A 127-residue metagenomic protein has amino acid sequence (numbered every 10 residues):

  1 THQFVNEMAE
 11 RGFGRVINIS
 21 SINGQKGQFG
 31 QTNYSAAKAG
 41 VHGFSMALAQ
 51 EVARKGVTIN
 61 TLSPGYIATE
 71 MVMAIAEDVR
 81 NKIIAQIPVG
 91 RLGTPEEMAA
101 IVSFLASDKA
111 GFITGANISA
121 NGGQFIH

Functional and structural regions predicted by a protein language model:
T1, A37, S45: Active-site helix of classical SDR
N6, Q50-R54, G111: Alpha-helical segment proximal to the catalytic Tyr-Lys
S21: Residue(s) in the substrate-gating loop at a strand-loop-helix junction that position the organic substrate next
Q25, H42, N60-A74: Short, flexible catalytic-loop segment of classical short-chain dehydrogenase/reductase
K26-F29, S103, T114-H127: Short C-terminal tail/terminal secondary-structure segment of NAD(P)H-dependent dehydrogenase/reductase domains
K26-T32, R54-K55, G90, D108: Active-site loop immediately N-terminal to the catalytic Tyr-X3-Lys motif of short-chain dehydrogenase/reductase
G27-S35, A47, I75: Active-site loop-to-helix junction immediately N-terminal to the catalytic Tyr of the SDR YXXXK motif in Rossmann-fold
I87-M98, K109: A conserved structural motif in NAD(P)-dependent oxidoreductases
